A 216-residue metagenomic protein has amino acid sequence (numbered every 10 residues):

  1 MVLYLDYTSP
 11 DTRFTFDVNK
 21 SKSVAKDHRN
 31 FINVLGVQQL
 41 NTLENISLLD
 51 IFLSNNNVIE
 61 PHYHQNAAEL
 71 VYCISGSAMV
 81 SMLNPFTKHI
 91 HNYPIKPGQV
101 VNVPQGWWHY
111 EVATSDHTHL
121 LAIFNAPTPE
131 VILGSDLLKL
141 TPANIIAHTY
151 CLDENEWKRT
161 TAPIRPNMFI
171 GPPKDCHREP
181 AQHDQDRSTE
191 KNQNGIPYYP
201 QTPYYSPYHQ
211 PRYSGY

Functional and structural regions predicted by a protein language model:
M1-N45, D136, T149-Y216: A short, N-terminal "cap"/entry segment at the start of jelly-roll beta-barrel domains of the cupin/DSBH fold
L48-F52, L70, N92, V100-N102 (+1 more regions): Conserved hydrophobic/aromatic beta-strand scaffold that supports enzyme active sites
L49-N66, P94: Conserved short histidine dyad/triad with adjacent acidic residue
N66-N84: Glycine- and acidic-residue-biased ligand/ion/polar-headgroup-sensing regions
P85-Q105: Short acidic-glycine-tyrosine-enriched beta hairpin
K96, Q105-V131: Ligand-binding loop in jelly-roll beta-barrel domains
D136-P142: Phox homology (PX) phosphoinositide-binding domain
